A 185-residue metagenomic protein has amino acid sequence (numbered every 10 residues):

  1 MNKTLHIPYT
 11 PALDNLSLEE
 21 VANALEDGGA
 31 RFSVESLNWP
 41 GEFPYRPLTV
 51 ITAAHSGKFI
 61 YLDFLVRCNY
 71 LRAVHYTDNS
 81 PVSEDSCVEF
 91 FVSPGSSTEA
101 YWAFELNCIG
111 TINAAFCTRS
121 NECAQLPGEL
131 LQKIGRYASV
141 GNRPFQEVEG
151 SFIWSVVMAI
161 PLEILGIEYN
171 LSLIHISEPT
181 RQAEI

Functional and structural regions predicted by a protein language model:
M1-A30: Polar/acidic, low-complexity leader/linker segments enriched in S/T/G and N/D
N2, A30-R31, S36-S120: Surface-exposed, glycine/proline- and aromatic-rich loop segments on solvent-exposed faces across compartments
G28-V34, A103-F152: Glycine-aromatic-enriched beta-strand/loop faces of beta-sandwich-type recognition domains, especially lectin-like
G150-G166: Localized edge beta-strand/strand-to-loop motifs within extracellular or lumenal beta-rich domains
I167-L173: Short loop/turn motifs that connect adjacent beta-strands in outer-membrane beta-barrel proteins
I174-I185: Single conserved hydrophobic/aromatic residue that forms the stacking wall/gate of nucleotide- or nucleobase-binding
